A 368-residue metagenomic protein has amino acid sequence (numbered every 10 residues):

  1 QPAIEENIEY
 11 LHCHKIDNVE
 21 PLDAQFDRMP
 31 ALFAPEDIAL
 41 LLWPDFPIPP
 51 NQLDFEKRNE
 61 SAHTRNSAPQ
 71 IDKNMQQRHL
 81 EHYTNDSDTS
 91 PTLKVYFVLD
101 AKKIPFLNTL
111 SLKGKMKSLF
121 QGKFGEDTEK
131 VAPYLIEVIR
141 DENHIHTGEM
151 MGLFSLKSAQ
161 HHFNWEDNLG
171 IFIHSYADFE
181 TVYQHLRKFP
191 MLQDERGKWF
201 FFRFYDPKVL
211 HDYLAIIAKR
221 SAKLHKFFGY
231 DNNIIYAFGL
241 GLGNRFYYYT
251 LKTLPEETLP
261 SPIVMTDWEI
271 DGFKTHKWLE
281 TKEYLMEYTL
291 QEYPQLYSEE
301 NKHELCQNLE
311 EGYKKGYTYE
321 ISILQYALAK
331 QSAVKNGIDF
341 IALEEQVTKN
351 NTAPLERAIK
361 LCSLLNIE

Functional and structural regions predicted by a protein language model:
Q1-P2, D206: Short, well-ordered amphipathic alpha-helical segments that serve as non-catalytic structural scaffolds within diverse
P2-M29: Short, mixed-charge low-complexity intrinsically disordered segments
R28-K130, L135-I145, E149-S158, H162-E368: A contiguous, surface-oriented mixed alpha/beta subdomain in the mid-to-C-terminal portion of proteins that forms
